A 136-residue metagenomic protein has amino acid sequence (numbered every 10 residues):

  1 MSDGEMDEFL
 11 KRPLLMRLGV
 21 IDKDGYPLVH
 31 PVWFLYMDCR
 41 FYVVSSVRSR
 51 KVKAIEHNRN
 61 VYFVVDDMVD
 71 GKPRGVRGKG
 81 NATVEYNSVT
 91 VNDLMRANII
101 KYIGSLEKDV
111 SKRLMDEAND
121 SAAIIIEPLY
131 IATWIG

Functional and structural regions predicted by a protein language model:
M1-R12, K72: Extreme N-terminal tail/first-helix region
M6, K51-A54, V91-N98: Amphipathic alpha-helical interface surfaces
R12-P13, H57-N58, D120: Structured helix-beta-strand junction loops
R12-R17, L106-K108: Short Pro/Gly-enriched beta-strand edge/turn motifs at strand-loop
L14-V47, F63-V65, R77: Short beta-strand segments
D24-Y26, V69-G71, L114-A118: A short beta-turn/loop motif at secondary-structure boundaries
V44, K51-H57, Y62-V76: Helix-adjacent hinge/juxtasegments
R74-G136: Charged, gly/pro-rich active-site loop segments
